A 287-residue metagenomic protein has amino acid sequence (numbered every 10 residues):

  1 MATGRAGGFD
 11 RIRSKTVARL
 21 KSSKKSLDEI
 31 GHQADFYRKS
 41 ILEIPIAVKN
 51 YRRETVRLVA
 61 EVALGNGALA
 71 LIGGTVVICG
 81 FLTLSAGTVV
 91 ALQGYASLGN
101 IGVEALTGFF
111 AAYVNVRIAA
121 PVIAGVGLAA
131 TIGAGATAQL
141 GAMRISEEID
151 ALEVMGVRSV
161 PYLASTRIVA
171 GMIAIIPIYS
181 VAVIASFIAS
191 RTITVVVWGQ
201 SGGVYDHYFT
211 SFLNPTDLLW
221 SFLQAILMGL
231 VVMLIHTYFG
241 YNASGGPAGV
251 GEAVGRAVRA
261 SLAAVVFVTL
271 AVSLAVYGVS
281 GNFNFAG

Functional and structural regions predicted by a protein language model:
R5-R57, F239-S244: Short, membrane-interfacial amphipathic segments enriched in basic
I46-V56, A60-T75, L262: Membrane-interface helix starts
G67, L71, A119, I123 (+4 more regions): Selective transmembrane-helix segments that form parts of the transport pathway or gating/packing helices in multipass
L69-T88, A263-A275: Hydrophobic alpha-helical transmembrane segments of multi-pass membrane transport/permease proteins
V76, G125, A129, S165-T194 (+2 more regions): Hydrophobic alpha-helical transmembrane segments that constitute the membrane-spanning cores of multi-pass membrane
L84-V116, I184-I226, I235-R256, V279-G287: Membrane-interfacial helix-loop-helix connectors in multipass membrane proteins
E104-D150, I235: Hydrophobic alpha-helical transmembrane segments of multi-pass membrane transport proteins
L140-S165, G246-V250: Short cytoplasmic-facing helical segments at TM-TM junctions of multi-pass membrane proteins
